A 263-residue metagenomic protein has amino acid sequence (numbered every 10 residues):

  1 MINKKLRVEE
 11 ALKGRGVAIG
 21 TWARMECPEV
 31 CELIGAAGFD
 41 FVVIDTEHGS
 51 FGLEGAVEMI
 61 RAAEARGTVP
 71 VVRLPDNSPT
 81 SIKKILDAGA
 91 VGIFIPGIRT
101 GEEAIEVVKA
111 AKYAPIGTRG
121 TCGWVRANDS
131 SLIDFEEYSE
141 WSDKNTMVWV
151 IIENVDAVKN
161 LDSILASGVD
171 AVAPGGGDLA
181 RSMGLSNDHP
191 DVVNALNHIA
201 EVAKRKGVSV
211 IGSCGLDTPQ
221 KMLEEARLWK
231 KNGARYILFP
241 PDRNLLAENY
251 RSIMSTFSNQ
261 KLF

Functional and structural regions predicted by a protein language model:
M1-F263: Expand to "…catalyze enediolate/carbanion chemistry for C-C bond making/breaking, isomerization, decarboxylation
